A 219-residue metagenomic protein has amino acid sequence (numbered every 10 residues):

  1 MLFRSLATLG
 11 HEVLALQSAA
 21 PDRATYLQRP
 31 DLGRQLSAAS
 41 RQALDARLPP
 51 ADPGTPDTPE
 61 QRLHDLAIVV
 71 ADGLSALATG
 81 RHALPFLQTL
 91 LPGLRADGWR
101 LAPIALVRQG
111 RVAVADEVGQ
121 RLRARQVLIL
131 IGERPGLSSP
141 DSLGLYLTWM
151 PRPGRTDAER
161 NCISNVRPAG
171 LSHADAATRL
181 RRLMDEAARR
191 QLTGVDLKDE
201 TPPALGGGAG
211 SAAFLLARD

Functional and structural regions predicted by a protein language model:
L6-T8, D52-R62, G119-R123, L137-S139 (+1 more regions): Solvent-exposed alpha-helices and their adjacent loops that cap or buttress functional pockets in soluble metabolic
D22, G73-A78, G110-R111, R134-L137: Gly/Ser/Thr-rich loops at beta-strand to alpha-helix junctions that form or flank small-molecule/cofactor-binding
L27, L32-Q61: Short, charged beta->alpha transition segments
D65-A78, L128-L130, S164: Short glycine-rich or small-residue beta-strand-to-loop segments that form or flank ligand, phosphate, metal/Fe-S
A76-G98: Glycine-rich phosphate/diphosphate-binding loop of Rossmann-like nucleotide-binding domains
P92-P140: A contiguous pocket-lining binding segment that forms or flanks enzyme active sites
E133-D219: C-terminal functional extensions of proteins
